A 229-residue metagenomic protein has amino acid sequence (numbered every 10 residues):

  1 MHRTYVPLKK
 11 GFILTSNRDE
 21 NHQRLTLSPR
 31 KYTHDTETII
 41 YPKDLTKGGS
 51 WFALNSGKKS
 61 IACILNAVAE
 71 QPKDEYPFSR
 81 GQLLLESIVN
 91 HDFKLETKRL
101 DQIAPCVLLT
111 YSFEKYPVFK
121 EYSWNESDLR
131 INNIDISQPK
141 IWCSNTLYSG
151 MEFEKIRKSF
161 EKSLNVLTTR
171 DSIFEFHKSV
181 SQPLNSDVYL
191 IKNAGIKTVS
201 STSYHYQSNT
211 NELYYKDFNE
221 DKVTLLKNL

Functional and structural regions predicted by a protein language model:
M1-L229: N-terminal nucleophile
